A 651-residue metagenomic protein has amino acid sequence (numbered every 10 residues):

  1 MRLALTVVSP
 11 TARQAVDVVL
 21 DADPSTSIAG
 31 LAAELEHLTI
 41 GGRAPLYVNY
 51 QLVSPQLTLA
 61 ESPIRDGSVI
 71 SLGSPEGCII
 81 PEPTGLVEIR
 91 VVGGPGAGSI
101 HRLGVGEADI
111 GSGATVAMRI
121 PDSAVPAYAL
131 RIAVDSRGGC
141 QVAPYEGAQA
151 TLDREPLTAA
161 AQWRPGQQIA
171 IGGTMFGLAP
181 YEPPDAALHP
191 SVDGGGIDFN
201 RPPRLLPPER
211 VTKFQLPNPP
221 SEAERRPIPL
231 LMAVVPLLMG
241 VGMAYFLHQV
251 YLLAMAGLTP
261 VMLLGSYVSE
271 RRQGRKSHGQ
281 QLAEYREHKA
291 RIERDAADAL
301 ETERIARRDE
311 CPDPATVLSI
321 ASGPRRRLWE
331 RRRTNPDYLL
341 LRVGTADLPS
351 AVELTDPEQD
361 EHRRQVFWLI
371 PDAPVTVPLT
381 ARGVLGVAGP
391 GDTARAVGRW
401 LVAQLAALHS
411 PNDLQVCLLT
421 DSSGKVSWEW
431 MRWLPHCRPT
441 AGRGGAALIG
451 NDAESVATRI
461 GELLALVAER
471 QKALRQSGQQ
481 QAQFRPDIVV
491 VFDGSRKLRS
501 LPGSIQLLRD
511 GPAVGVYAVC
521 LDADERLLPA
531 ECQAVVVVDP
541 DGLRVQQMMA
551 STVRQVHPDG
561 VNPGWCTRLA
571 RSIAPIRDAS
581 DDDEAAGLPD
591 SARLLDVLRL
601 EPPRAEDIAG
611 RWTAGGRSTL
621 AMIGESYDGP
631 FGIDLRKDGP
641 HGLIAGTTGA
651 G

Functional and structural regions predicted by a protein language model:
M1-T26, G30-G41, Q51, G73-G651: Accessory regions of macromolecular translocation/handling assemblies
T26, G42-I64, I70-G73: Acidic (E/D-rich), amphipathic helical modules within compact regulatory domains
